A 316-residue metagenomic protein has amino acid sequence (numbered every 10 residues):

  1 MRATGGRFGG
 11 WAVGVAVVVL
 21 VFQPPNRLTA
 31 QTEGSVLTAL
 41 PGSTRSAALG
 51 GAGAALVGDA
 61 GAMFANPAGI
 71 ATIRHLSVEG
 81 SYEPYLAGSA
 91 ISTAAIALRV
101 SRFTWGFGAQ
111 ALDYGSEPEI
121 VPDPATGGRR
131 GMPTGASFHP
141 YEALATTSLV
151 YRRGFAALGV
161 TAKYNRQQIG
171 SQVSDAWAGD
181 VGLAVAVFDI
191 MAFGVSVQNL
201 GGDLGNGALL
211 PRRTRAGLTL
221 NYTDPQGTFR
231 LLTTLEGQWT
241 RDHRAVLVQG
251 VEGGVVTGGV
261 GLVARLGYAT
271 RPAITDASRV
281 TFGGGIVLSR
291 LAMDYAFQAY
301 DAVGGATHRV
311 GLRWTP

Functional and structural regions predicted by a protein language model:
M1-R7: N-terminal secretory signal peptides that target proteins for export/translocation
W11-P24: Bacterial N-terminal signal peptides
F22, L28-Q31: Boundary of Sec targeting at the N-terminus
Q31-P316: Subset of outer-membrane beta-barrel
